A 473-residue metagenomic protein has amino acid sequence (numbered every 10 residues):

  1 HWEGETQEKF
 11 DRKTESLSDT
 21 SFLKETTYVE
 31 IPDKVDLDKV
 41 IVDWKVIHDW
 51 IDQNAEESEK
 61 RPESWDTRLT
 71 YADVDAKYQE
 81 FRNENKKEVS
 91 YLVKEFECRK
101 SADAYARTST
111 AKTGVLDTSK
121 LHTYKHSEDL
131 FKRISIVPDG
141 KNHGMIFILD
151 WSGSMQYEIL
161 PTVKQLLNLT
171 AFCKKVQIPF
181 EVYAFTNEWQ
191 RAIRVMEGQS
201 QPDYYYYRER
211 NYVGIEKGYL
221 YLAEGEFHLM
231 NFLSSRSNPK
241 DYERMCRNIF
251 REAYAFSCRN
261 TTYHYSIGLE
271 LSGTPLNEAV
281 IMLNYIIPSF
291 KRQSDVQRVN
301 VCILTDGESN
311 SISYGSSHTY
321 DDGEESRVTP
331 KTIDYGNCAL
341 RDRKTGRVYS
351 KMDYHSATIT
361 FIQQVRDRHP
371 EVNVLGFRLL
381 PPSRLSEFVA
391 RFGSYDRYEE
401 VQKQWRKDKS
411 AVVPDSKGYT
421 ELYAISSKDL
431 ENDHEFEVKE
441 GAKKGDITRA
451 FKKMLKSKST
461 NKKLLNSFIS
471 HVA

Functional and structural regions predicted by a protein language model:
G4-T6: Auxiliary tRNA-acceptor-end handling modules of aminoacyl-tRNA synthetases
D11-A473: Acidic, glycine-rich A-domain
